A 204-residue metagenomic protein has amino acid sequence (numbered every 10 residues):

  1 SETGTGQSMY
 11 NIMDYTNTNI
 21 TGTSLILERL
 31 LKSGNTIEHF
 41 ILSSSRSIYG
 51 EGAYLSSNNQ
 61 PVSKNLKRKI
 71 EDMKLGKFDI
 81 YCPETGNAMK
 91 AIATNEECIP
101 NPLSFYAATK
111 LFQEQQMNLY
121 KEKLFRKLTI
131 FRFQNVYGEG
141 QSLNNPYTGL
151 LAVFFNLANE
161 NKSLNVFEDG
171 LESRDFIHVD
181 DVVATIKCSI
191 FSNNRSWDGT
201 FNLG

Functional and structural regions predicted by a protein language model:
S1-Q134: N-terminal Rossmann-like NAD(P)+-binding domain of SDR-like oxidoreductases, especially those catalyzing
T5, M13, E172, L203-G204: Short, flexible active-site loop motifs that bind/organize anionic cofactors or intermediates
Q7, L30, G34, G52 (+3 more regions): A general structural signal marking secondary-structure boundaries and capping sites
Y10, I26, Y54, L111 (+5 more regions): Short, electropositive, low-hydrophobicity segments enriched in small/polar residues
I41-S44, I130-G138, E168, T200-G204: Short beta-strand segments
L103-Y106, Q134-T148, E168-D180, N194: Glycine-rich "substrate-gating" loop/helix at the edge of Rossmann-like oxidoreductase active sites
E122, V136, A152-N165, R174-F201: Alpha-helical substrate-binding/gating segment
